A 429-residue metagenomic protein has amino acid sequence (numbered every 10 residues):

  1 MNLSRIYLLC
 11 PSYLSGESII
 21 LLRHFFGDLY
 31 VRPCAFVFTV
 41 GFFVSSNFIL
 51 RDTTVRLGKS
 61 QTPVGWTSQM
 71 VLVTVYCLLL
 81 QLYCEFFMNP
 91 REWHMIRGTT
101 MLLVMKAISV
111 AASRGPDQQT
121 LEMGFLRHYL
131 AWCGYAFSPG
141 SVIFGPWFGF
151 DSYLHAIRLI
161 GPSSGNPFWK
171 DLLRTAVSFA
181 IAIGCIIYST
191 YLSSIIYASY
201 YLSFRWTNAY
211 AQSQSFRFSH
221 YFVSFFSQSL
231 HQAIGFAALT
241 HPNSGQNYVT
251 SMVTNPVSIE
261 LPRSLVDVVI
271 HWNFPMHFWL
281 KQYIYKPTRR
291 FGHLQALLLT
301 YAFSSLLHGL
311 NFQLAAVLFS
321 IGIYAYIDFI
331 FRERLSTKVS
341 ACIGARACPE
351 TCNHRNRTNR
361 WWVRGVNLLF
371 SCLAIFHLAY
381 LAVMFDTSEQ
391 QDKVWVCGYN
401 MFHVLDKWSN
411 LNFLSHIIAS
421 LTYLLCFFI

Functional and structural regions predicted by a protein language model:
M1-I429: Non-catalytic, membrane-anchoring transmembrane segments at the edges
